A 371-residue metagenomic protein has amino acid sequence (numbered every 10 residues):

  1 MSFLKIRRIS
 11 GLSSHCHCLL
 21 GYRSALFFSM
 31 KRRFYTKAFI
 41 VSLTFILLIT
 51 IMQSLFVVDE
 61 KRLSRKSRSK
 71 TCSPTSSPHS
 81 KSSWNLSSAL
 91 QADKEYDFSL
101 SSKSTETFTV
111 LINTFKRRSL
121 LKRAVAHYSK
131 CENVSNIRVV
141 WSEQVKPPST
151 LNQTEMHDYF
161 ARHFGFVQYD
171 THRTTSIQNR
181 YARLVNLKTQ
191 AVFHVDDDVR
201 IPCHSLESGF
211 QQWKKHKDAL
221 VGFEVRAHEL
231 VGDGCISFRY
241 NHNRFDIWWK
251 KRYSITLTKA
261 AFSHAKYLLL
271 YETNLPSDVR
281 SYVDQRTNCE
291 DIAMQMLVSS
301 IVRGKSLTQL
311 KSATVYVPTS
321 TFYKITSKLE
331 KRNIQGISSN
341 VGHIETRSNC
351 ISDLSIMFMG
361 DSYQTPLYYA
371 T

Functional and structural regions predicted by a protein language model:
F3, R8-G11, C16, G21-L90 (+3 more regions): C-terminal catalytic/acceptor-binding lobe
T105-I112, Y128, N136-V140, D291: Hydrophobic targeting segments
T109, A191-F193: Structural motif
V110-K122, E143-V145: Active-site beta-to-alpha loop of glycosyltransferases that engages the nucleotide-sugar donor
E143-Q190: Active-site-proximal specificity loops/subdomain of glycosyltransferases
I177, Y181, L206, N288-I292: Conserved glycosyltransferase catalytic-site signature
V185, V195, V199-V283, T287 (+1 more regions): Conserved catalytic core of nucleotide-sugar-dependent glycosyltransferases
